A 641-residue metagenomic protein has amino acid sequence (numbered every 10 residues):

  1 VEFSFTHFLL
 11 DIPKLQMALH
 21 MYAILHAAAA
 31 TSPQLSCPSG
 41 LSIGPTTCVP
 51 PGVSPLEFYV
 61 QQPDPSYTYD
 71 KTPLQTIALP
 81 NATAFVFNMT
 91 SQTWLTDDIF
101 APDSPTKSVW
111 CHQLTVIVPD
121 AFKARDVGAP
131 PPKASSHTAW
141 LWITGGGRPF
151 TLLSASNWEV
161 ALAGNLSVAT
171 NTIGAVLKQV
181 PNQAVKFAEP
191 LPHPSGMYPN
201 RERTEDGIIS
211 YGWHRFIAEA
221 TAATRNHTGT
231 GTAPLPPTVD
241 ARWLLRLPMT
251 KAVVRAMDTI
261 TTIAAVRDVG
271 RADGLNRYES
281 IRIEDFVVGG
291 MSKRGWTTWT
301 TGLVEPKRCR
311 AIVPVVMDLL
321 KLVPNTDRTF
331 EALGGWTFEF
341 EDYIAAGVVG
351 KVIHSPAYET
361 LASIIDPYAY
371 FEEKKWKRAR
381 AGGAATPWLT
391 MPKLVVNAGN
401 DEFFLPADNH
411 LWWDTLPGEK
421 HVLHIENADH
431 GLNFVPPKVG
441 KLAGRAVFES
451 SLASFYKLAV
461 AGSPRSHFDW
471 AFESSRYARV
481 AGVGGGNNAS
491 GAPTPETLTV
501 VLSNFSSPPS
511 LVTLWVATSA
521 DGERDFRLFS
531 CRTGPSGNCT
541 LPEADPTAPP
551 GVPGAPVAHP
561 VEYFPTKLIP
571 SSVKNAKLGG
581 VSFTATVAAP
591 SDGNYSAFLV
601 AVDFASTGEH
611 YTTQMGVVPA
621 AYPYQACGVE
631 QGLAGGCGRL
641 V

Functional and structural regions predicted by a protein language model:
A30, L35-S135: Catalytic-loop region of hydrolases
T106-H193: Short, surface-exposed "cap/lid" segments of acyl-processing enzymes
G147-A155, N171-V254, L319-G335: Cap/lid segment of the alpha/beta-hydrolase catalytic domain
T224-K251, R255-S292, R308: Gly/Ser-rich "nucleophile elbow"/oxyanion-hole loop immediately N-terminal to the catalytic nucleophile in hydrolases
T300-H354, A384, L423-N427, L432-L442: Hydrolase active-site cap/lid region
D327-F404, D414: The feature captures the conserved acid-bearing segment of alpha/beta-hydrolase catalytic domains
L452-V516, P535-N538, A555, P570 (+1 more regions): Surface beta-strand/loop "capping" patches
G593-S606: Short, aromatic- and glycine-rich surface loops/edge beta-strands on solvent-exposed regions
